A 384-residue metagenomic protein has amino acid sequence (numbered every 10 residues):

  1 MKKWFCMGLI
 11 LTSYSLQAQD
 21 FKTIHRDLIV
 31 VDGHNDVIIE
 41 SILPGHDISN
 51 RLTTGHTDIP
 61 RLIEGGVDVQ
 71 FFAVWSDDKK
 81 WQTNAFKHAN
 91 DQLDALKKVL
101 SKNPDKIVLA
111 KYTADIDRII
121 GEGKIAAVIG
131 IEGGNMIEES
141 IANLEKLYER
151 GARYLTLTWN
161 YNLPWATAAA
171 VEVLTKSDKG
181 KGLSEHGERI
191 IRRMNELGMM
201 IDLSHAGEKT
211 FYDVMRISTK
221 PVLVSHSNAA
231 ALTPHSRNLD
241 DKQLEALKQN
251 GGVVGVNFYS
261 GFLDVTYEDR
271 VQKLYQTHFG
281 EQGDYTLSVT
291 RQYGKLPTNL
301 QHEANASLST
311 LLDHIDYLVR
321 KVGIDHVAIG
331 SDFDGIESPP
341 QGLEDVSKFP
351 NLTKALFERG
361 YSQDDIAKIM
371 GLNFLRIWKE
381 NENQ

Functional and structural regions predicted by a protein language model:
M1, M7, M136, M194 (+3 more regions): Detector for methionine-enriched segments
M1-D20: Bacterial Sec-dependent N-terminal signal peptides
F5, L43, S225-N228: Short, charged, low-hydrophobicity "junction" segments
M7-G8, I39, A231: Intrinsically disordered, low-complexity segments enriched in polar/charged small residues
G8-Y14, I29, A85, P221: Generic signature of intrinsically disordered, low-complexity, basic-rich segments and short cationic peptides
T12-S13, P44, Y212, S236: Alpha-helical transmembrane segments and their juxtamembrane interfaces
A18-S177, P234-Q384: N-terminal hydrophobic targeting/anchoring segments and the immediately downstream early-domain regions of hydrolases
L157-W159, T167, L174-A246, N250-S260: Active-site core of metal-dependent hydrolases
